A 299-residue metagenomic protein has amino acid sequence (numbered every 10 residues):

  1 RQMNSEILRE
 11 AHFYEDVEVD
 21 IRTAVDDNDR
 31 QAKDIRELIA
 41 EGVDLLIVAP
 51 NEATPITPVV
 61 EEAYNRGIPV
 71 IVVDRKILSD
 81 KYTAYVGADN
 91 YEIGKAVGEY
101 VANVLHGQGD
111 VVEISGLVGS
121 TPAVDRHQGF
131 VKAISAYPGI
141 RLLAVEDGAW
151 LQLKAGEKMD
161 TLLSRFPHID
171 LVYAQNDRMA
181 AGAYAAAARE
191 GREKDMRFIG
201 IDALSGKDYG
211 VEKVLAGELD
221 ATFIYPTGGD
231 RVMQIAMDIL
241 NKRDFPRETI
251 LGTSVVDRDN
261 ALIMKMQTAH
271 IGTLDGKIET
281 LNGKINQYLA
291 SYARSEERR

Functional and structural regions predicted by a protein language model:
R1-E10, Y14, V19-K33, E37 (+2 more regions): Extracytoplasmic "Venus flytrap"
R1-F13, I93-V97, T121-I140, K154 (+2 more regions): Short, solvent-exposed amphipathic alpha-helices that sit in or adjacent to ligand/effector-binding or catalytic
I7, A11-A24, D110-E113, I134-Q152: Short beta-strand elements in bilobed, periplasmic/extracellular small-molecule ligand-binding domains
Q31, V86-V111, D125, K154-G156 (+2 more regions): Hydrophobic alpha-helical segments within soluble ligand-binding/sensing domains
R36-A40, D44-Y64, F130, G148-E212: Hydrophobic alpha-helical
A53-E92, N103, D110, G116 (+1 more regions): Flexible loop/hinge segments that line or gate small-molecule binding clefts
V118, A133-I134, R231-R299: Hinge/cleft segment of the Venus flytrap/periplasmic-binding protein
K194-D195, A203-D259: Flexible loop/turn connectors
